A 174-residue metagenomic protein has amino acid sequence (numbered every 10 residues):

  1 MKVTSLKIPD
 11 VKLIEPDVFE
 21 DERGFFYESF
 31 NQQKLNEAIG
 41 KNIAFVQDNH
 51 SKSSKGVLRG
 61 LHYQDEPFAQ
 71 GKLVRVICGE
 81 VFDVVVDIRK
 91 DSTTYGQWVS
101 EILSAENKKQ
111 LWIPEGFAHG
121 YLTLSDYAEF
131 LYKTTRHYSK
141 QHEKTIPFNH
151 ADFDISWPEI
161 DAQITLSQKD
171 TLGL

Functional and structural regions predicted by a protein language model:
M1-E106, Y127, T134-L174: Non-catalytic, conserved peripheral segments adjacent to functional cores
L103-Y127: Conserved metal-binding segment of the jelly-roll/cupin
